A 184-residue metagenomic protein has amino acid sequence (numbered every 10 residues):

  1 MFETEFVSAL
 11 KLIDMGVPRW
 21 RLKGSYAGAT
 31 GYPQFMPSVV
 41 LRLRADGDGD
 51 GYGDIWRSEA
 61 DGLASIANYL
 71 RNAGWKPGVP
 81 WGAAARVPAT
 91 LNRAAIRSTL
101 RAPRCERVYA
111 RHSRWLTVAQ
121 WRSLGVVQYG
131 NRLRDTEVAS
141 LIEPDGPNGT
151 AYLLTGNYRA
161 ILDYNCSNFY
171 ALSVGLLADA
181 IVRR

Functional and structural regions predicted by a protein language model:
M1-Q34: Phosphate/pyrophosphate-binding betaalpha-module
T4, D61, S65, L153 (+1 more regions): Generic recognition of stable, solvent-exposed alpha-helical segments in well-folded globular domains
F6, T30-D46, I66: Substrate-binding/active-site groove segments that recognize and process beta-1,4-linked N-acetyl-hexosamine
K11-P18, L41, A45, A67-W75 (+1 more regions): Sec-exported extracytoplasmic/periplasmic mature domains
L41-D48, A151-T155: Short acidic (Asp/Glu) and glycine-rich catalytic loops that position anionic groups and cofactors
G47-I55: Acidic, glycine-anchored loop motifs typical of Ca2+
G51, A60-V118: Helix-loop elements that line ligand-binding/catalytic pockets
L91-R184: C-terminal soluble interaction/assembly domains
